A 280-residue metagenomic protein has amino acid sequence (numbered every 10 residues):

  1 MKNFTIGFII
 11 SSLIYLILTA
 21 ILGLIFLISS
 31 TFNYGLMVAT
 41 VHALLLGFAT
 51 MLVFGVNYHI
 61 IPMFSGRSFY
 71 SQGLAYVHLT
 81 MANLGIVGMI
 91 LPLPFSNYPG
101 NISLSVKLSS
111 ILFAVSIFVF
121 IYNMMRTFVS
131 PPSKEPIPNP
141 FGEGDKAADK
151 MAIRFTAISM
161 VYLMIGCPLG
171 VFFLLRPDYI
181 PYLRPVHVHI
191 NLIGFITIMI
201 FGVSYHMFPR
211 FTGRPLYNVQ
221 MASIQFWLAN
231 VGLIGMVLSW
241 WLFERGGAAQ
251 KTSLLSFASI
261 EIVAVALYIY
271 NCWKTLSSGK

Functional and structural regions predicted by a protein language model:
M1-K280: Hydrophobic alpha-helical transmembrane segments of multi-pass integral membrane proteins
